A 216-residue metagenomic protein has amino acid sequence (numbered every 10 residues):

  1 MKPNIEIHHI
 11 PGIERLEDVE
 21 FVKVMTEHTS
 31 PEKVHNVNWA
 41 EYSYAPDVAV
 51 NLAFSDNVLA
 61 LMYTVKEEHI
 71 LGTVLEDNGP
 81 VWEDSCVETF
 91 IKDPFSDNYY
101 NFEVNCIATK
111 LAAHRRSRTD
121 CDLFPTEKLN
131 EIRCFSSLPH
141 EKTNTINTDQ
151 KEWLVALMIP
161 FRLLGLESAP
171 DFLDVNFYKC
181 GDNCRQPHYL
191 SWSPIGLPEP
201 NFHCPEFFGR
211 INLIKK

Functional and structural regions predicted by a protein language model:
M1-K216: Structural preference for beta-rich elements and adjacent junctions enriched in aromatics
